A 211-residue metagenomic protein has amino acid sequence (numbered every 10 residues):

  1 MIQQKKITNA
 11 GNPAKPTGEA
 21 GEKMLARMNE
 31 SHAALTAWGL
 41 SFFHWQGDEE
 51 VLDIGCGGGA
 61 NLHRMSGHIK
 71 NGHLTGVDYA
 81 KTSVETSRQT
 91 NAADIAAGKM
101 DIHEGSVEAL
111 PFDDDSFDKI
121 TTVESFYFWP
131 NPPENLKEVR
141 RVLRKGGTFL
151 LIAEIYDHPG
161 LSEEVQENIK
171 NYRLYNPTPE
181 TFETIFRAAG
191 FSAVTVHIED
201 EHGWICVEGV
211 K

Functional and structural regions predicted by a protein language model:
I2-A10, A14-N29, T148-E208: C-terminal alpha-helical "lid/dimerization" subdomain adjacent to the S-adenosyl-L-methionine
E30-E49, R64: Conserved alpha-helix/loop element of class I SAM-dependent methyltransferases that forms part of the SAM/SAH-binding
F43-W45, H68-I69, L143: A generic alpha-to-beta junction signature in SAM-dependent methyltransferases
E49, G72, G147: Glycine-centered, small-residue-biased loops immediately flanking beta-strands in adenine/cofactor-binding cores
L52-A109: Class I SAM-dependent methyltransferase SAM/SAH-binding core
E108-K119: A short acidic, Gly/Pro-enriched loop at the edge of an enzyme's catalytic core that lines a small-molecule cofactor
K119-N131: A short SAM/SAH-binding and catalytic strip from SAM-dependent methyltransferases
P133-K145: A short glycine-rich, Lys/Arg-flanked "PGG" loop and its adjoining helix->strand segment in the class I
